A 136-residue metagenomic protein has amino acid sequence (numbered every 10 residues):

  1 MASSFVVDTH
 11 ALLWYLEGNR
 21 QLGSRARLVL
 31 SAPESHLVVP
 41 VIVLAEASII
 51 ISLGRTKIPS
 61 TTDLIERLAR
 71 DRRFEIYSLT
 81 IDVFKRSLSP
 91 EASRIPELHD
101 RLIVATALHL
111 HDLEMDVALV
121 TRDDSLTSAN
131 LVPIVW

Functional and structural regions predicted by a protein language model:
M1-V39, S52-E66, M115, S128: Short, well-structured N-terminal submotif of metal-dependent ribonuclease cores
D8, P40, P96-E97, A118 (+2 more regions): Histidine- and aromatic-rich ligand-binding microenvironments
A11-L12, V43, V83, L102-I103 (+1 more regions): Alpha-helix capping/helix-boundary segments
E46-I50, K85-L88: A short acidic, helix-capping loop that chelates divalent metal ions and anchors anionic groups
P59, D71-R122: Active-site neighborhoods of divalent-metal-dependent phosphate/nucleic-acid chemistry enzymes
S125-P133: Short loop/helix-cap segments at secondary-structure boundaries that form the rim of catalytic
